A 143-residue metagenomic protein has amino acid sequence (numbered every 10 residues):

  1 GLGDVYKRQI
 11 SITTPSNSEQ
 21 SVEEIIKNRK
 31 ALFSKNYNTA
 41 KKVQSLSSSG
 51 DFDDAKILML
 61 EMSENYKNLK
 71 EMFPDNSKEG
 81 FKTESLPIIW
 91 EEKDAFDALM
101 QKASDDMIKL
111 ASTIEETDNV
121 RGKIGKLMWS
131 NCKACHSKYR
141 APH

Functional and structural regions predicted by a protein language model:
G1-Y6: Short, small-residue-biased leader/transition segments that mark boundaries at the very start of proteins
I12, N17-Q20: Boundary of Sec targeting at the N-terminus
E23-H143: Sequence context surrounding c-type heme c attachment/ligation sites in exported
